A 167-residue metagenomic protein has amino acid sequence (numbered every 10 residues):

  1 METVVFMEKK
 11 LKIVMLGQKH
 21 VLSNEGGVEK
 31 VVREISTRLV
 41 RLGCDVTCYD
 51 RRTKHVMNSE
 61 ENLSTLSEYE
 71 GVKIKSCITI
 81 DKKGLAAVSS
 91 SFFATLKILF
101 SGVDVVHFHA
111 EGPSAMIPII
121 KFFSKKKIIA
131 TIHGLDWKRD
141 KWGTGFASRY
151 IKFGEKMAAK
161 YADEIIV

Functional and structural regions predicted by a protein language model:
K10-E25, V31-V32, T37-K82: N-terminal strand-loop element at the rim of the active site of nucleotide-sugar-dependent glycosyltransferases
V28, A87, I151: Conserved donor sugar-nucleotide recognition element shared by glycan-biosynthetic enzymes
G43, V103, A162-D163: Short, well-ordered alpha-helix to beta-strand connector turns
Y69-L96, K141-A147: A short, charged, and often flexible helix/loop element on the N-terminal side of the glycosyltransferase catalytic
K82-G84, A115, I129-F146, Y161-E164: A short, histidine- and acid-enriched strand-loop-helix "catalytic/donor-clamping" loop that lines the nucleotide-sugar
V88-L99, V103-W137: An aromatic- and histidine-rich active-site surface loop
L96-L99, F122, F146-I165: Membrane-proximal helix-turn-helix segments that form the acceptor-binding/catalytic region of lipid-linked
F108, I166-V167: Short beta-strand scaffold positions
